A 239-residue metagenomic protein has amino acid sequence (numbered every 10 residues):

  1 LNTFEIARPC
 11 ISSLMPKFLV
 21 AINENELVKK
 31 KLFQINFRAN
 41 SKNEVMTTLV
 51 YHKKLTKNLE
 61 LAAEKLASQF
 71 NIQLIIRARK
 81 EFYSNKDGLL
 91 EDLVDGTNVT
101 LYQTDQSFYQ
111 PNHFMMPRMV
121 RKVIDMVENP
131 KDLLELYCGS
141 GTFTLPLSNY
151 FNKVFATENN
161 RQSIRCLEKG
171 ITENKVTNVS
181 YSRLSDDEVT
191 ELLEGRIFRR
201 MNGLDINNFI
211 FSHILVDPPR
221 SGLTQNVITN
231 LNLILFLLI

Functional and structural regions predicted by a protein language model:
L1, A39-K53, I234: Short glycine-rich, basic-tinged beta-strand/loop micro-motifs
L1-K29: Extended interfacial segments that mediate partner engagement and assembly in macromolecular machines
A7, I35, D217: A residue-level signal for conserved active-site and pocket-lining positions in enzyme catalytic cores
E24, Q34-N36, N202-G203, N226: Generic recognition of flexible, low-complexity loop/linker segments
K29-K42: Short edge beta-strands and adjacent turn/loop segments
H52-I239: Rossmann-like S-adenosyl-L-methionine
